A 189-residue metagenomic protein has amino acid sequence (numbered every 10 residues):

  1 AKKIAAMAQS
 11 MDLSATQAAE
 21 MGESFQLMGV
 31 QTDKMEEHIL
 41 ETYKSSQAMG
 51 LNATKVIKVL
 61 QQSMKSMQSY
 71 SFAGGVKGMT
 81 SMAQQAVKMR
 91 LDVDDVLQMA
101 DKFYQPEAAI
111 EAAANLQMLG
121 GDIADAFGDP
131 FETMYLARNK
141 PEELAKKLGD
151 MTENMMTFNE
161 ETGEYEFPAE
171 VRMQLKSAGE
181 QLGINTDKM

Functional and structural regions predicted by a protein language model:
A1-M189: Amphipathic alpha-helical interface segments used for oligomerization, scaffolding, and membrane association
